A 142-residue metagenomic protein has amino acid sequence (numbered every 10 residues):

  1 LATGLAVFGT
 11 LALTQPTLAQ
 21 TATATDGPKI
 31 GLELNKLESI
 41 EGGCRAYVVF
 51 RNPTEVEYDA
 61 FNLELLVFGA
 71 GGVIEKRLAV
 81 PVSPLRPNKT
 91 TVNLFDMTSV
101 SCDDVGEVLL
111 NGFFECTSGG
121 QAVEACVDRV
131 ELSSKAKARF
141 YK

Functional and structural regions predicted by a protein language model:
A2-A12: Bacterial N-terminal signal peptides
L13-A19: Sec/Tat signal peptide C-region and signal peptidase I cleavage site
Q20-C44, V49, A136-F140: Low-complexity, acidic Ser/Thr/Pro/Gly-rich terminal tails and inter-domain linkers that flank the onset of structured
R51-E55: Short solvent-exposed strand-capping/beta-turn motif centered on an Asx-Ser/Thr pair
E57-A60: Short acidic/proline- and small/hydrophobic-mixed sequence motifs that coincide with surface turns and coil-to-beta
G71-D104: Intrinsically disordered, low-complexity Pro/Gly/Ser/Thr-rich segments with frequent PxxP/GP/PP motifs and embedded
S99-K142: Terminal connector regions
